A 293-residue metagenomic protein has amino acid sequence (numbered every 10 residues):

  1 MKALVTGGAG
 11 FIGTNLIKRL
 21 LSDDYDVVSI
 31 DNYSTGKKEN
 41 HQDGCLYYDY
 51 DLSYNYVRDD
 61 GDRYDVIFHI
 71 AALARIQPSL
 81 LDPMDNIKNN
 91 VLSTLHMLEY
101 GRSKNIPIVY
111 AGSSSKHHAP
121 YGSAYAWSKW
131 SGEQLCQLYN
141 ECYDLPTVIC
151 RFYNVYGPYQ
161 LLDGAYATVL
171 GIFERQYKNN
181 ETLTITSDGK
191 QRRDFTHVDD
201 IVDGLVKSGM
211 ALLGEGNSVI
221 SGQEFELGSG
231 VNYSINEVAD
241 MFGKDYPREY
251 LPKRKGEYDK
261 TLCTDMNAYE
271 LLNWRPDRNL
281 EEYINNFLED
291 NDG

Functional and structural regions predicted by a protein language model:
M1-V155, Y177, L205, W274 (+2 more regions): N-terminal Rossmann-like NAD(P)+-binding domain of SDR-like oxidoreductases, especially those catalyzing
G7, K88, A126, G164 (+2 more regions): Residue-level marker of alpha-helix boundaries and capping positions
A9-I12, K38, S114, Y159 (+3 more regions): Gly/Ser/Thr-rich beta-alpha loop segments that engage phosphate groups in nucleotides
L16, P120, Q160, D200 (+1 more regions): Acidic donor-diphosphate engagement hotspot in glycosyltransferases and nucleotidyltransferases that stabilizes
K38-E39, E133, G171, N232 (+2 more regions): Short, surface-exposed alpha-helical segments at coil->helix boundaries
K38-H41, D60, Q160-G164, V198 (+2 more regions): Short aromatic-enriched loop/helix-cap "lid" or pocket-rim segments at secondary-structure transitions that line
D51, K178-G293: C-terminal substrate-binding subdomain of Rossmann-fold SDR/epimerase-dehydratase oxidoreductases
A124-A126, W130, Q134-R193, V198-G209 (+1 more regions): NAD(P)-dependent short-chain dehydrogenase/reductase
